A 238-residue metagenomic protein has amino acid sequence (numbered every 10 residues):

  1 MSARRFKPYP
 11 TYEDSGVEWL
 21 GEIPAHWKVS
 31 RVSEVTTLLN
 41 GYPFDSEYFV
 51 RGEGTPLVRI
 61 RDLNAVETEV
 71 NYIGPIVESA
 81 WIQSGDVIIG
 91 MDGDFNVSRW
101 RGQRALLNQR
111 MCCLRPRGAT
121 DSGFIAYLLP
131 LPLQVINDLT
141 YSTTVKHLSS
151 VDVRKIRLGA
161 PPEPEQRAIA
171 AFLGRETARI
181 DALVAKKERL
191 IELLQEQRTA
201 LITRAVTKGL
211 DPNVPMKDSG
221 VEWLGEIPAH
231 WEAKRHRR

Functional and structural regions predicted by a protein language model:
M1-I23, A178-I227: Short amphipathic coiled-coil heptad-repeat segments
P8-Y42, K155, G159, E163 (+3 more regions): Non-catalytic DNA-recognition/assembly elements of restriction-modification systems
S15-G16, S33-S46, P56-S84, R237-R238: Sequence-specific dsDNA recognition surfaces
R31-L38, G102-R104, Q109-P164, R235-R238: Basic, amphipathic alpha-helical recognition segments used for DNA target recognition
P43-D45, A65-G74, E78, V87-N108 (+3 more regions): Short, ligand-facing micro-motifs at secondary-structure edges
D45-E53, M216-D218: Short coil/turn segments at secondary-structure boundaries
Q109, Q166, Q195-Q197: Glutamine-centric residue-chemistry signal
A170-A171: Acidic/polar-enriched heptad-repeat coiled-coil alpha-helices, especially the parallel dimerization/signal-relay stalks
